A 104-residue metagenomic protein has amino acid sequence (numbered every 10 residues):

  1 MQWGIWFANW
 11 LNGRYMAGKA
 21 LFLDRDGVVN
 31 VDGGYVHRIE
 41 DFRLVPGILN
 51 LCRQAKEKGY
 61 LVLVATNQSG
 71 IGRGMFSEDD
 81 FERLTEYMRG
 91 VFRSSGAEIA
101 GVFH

Functional and structural regions predicted by a protein language model:
Q2-R25: Non-catalytic pre-domain segments flanking phosphatase-related domains
N9-N12, N30, N50, N67: Detector for Asparagine
A17-L63: Active-site neighborhood of HAD-like aspartate-dependent phosphohydrolases
D24-D26, L84-Y87: Short amphipathic alpha-helical surface micro-motifs
V29-V45, I71-D79, S94-E98: Metal-dependent phosphoesterase signature
I48, C52-T85, E98-F103: Substrate-recognition element of Asp-dependent hydrolases with the DxDx(T/V) motif
M88-R93: Conserved hydrophobic residues forming the short capping helix/wall of the S-adenosyl-L-methionine
